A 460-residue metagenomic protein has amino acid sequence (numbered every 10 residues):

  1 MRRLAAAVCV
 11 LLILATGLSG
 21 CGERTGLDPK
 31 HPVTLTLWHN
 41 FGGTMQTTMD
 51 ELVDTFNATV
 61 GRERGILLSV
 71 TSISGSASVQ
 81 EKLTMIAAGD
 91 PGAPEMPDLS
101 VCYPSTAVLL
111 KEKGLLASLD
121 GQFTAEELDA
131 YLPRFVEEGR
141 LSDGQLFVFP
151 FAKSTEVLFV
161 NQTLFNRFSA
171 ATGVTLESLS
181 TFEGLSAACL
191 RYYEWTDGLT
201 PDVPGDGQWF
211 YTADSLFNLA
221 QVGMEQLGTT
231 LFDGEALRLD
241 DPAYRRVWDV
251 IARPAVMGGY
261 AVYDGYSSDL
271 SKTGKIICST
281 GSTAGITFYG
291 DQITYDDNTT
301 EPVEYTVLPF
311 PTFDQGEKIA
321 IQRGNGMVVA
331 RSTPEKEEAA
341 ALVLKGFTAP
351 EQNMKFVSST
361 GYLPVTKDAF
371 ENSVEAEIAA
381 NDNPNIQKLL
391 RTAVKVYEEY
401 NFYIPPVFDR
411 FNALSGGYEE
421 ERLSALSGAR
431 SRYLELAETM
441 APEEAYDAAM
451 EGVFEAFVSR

Functional and structural regions predicted by a protein language model:
G43-L67, V108: Short, polar/charged alpha-helical segment
G61-R134, R167-F168, I277-C278, D296-T299: Extracytoplasmic "Venus flytrap"/periplasmic binding protein-like
A88, R253-V256, D296-A369: Extracytoplasmic/periplasmic substrate-recognition and gating elements
V101-V157, S186, P201-P204, T300-P311: Hinge/lid segment of periplasmic solute-binding proteins
D120-Y131, V174-S178, V203-P204, W209-F210 (+3 more regions): Short, solvent-exposed loop/beta-turn-alpha elements that line the ligand-binding surface or hinge of extracytoplasmic
Q145-F151, E156, E183-A236: Extracytoplasmic/periplasmic solute-binding protein
S186-Y193, D233-D264, Y305, F310: Glycine-centered hinge/linker elements that transmit conformational signals in sensory and ligand-binding systems
A380, Q387, R391-R460: Conserved C-terminal helix/tail region of periplasmic/extracytoplasmic solute-binding proteins
